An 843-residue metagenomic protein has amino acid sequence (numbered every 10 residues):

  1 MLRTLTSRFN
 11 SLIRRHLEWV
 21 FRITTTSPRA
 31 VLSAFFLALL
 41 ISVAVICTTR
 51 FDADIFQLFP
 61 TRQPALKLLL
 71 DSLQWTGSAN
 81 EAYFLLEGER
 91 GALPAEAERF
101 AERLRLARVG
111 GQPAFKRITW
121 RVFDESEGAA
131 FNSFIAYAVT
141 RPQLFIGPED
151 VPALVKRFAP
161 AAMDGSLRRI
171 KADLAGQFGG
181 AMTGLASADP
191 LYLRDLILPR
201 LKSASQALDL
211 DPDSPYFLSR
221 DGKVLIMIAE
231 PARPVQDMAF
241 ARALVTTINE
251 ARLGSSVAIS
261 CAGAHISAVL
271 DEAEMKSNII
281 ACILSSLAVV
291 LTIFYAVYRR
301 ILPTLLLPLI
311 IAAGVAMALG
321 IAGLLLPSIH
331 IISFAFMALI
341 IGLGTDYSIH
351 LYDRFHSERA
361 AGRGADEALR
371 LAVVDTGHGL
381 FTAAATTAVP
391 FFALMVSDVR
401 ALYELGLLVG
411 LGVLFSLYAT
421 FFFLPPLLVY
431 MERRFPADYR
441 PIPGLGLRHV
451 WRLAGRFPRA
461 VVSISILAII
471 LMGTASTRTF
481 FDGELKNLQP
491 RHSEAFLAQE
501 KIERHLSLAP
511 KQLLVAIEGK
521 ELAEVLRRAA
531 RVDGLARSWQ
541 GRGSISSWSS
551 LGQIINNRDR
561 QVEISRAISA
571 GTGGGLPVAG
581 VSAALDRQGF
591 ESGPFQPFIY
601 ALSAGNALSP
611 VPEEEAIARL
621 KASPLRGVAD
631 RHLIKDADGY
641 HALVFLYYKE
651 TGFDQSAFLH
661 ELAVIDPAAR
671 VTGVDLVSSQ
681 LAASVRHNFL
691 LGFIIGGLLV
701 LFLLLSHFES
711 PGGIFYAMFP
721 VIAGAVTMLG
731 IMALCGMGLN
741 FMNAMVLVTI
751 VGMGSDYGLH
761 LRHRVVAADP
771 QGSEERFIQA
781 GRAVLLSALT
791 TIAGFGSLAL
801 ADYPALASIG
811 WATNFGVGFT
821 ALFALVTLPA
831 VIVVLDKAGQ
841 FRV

Functional and structural regions predicted by a protein language model:
L2-R3, A241, L324, I341-H356 (+4 more regions): Transmembrane alpha-helices and their membrane-interface boundaries in multi-pass membrane transporters and channels
R3-A53, P426, Y430, R434-E484: Signature of alpha-helical transmembrane segments and their immediate interfacial
I46-R90, S203-Y216, W451-L453, F457-A460 (+2 more regions): Solvent-exposed, non-transmembrane loop/terminal regulatory segments of multi-pass membrane proteins
E81, P458-A584: Juxtamembrane segments of multi-pass membrane proteins
A95-L225, F240, G543-L625: Alpha-helical transmembrane helix bundles of large polytopic membrane transport and channel proteins
K171-R300, G605-V700: Extracytoplasmic
P303-L351, G713-L761, V826: Hydrophobic transmembrane alpha-helices and their membrane-interface caps in long multi-pass transport proteins
A360-S397, M718, P770-A801, A821: Pore- and gate-forming transmembrane helices of large, multi-pass membrane proteins
